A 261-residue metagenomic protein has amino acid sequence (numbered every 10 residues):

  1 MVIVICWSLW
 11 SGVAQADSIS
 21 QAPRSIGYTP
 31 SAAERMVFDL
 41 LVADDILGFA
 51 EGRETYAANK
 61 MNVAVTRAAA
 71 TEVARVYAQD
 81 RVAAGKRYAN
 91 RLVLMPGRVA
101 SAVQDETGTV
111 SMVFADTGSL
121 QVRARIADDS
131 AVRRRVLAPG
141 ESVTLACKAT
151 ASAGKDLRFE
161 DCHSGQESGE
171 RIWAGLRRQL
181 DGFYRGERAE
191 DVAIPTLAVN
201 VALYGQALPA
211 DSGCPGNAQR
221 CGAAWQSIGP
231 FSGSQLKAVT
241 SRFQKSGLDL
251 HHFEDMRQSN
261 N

Functional and structural regions predicted by a protein language model:
M1-W10: Bacterial N-terminal signal peptides
G12-A16: Sec/Tat signal peptide C-region and signal peptidase I cleavage site
D17-N261: OB-fold and OB-like single-stranded nucleic-acid-recognition modules and their adjacent interaction interfaces
